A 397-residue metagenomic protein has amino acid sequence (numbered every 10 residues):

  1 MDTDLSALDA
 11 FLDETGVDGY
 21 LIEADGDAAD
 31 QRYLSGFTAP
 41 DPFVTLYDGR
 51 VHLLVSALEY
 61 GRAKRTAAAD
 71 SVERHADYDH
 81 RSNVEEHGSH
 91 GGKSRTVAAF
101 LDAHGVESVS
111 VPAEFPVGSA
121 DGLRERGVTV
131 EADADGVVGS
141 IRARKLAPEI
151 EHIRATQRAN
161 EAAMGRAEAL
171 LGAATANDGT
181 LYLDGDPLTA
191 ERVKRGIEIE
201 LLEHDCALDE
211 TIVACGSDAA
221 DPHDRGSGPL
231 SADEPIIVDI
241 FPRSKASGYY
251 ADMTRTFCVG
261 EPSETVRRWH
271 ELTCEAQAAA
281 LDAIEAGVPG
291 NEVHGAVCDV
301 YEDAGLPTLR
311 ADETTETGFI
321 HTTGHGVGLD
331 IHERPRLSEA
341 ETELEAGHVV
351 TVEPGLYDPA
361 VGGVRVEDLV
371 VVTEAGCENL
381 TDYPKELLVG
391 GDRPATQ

Functional and structural regions predicted by a protein language model:
M1-Q397: Active-site neighborhoods and metal-handling regions in enzymes and metal-associated proteins
